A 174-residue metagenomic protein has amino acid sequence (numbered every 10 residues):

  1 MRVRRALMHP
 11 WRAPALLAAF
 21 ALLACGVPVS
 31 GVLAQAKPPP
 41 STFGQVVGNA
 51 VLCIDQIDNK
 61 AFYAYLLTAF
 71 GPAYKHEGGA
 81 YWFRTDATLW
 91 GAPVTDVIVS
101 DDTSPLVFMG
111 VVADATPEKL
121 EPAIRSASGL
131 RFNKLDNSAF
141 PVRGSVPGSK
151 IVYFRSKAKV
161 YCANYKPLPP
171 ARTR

Functional and structural regions predicted by a protein language model:
M1-W11: N-terminal secretory signal peptides that target proteins for export/translocation
P14-P28: Bacterial N-terminal signal peptides
F20, G48, S156-K157: Disulfide-bonded cysteine motifs in exported proteins
V29-A34: Sec/Tat signal peptide C-region and signal peptidase I cleavage site
A36-D96: N-terminal secretory signal peptides
T85-V142: Long, charged/polar, surface-exposed segments that mediate recognition or autoinhibition
S126-R174: A charged, solvent-exposed segment within the mature domains of Sec-exported extracytoplasmic proteins
